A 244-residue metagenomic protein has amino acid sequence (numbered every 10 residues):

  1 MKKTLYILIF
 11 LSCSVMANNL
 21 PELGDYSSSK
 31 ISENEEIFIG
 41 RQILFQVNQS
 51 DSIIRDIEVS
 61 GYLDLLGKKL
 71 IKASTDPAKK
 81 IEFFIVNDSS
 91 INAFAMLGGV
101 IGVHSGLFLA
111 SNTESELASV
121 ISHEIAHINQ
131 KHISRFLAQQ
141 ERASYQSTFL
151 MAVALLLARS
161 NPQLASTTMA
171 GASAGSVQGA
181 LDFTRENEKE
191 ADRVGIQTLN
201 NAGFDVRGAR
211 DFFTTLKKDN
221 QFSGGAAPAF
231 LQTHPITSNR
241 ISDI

Functional and structural regions predicted by a protein language model:
T4-C13: Sec-dependent N-terminal signal peptides
N18-S160, V177-L181, E190-H234, S238 (+1 more regions): Peri-catalytic and regulatory segments of divalent metal-dependent proteins
Q163-M169: Phosphoinositide system proteins, centered on phosphoinositide phosphatases and their trafficking scaffolds
S166, G179-T184: Aromatic-capped interface at the extracytoplasmic side of an N-terminal signal-anchor transmembrane helix
A170-A172, E186-E190: Active-site-adjacent, His/Asp/Glu-enriched structural segments that form or flank metal-binding and acid/base networks
